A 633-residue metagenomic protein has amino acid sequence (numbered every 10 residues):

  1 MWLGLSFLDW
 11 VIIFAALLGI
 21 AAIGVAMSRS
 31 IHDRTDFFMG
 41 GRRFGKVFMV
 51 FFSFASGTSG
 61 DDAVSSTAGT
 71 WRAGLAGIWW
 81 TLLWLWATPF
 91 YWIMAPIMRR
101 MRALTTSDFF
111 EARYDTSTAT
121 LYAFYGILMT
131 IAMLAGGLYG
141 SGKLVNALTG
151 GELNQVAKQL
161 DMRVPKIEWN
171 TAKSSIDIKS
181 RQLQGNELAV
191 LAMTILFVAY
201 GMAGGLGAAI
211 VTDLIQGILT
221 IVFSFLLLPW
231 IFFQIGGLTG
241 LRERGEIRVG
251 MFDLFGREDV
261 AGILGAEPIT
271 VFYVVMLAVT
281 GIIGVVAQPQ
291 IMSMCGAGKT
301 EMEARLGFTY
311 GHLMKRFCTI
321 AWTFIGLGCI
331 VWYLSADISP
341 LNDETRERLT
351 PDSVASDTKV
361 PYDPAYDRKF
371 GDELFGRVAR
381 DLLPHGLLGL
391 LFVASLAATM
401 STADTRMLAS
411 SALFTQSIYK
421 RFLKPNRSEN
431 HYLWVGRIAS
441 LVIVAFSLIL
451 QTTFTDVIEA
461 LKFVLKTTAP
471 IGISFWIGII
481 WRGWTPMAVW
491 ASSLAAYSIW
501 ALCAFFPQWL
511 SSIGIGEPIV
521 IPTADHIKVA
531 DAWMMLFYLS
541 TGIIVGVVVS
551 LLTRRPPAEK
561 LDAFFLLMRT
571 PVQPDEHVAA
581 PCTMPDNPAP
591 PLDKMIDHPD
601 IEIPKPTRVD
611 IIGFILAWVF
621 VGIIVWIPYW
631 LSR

Functional and structural regions predicted by a protein language model:
M1-R633: Membrane-embedded helix-loop-helix hairpins and adjacent transmembrane boundary segments in multi-pass transporters
